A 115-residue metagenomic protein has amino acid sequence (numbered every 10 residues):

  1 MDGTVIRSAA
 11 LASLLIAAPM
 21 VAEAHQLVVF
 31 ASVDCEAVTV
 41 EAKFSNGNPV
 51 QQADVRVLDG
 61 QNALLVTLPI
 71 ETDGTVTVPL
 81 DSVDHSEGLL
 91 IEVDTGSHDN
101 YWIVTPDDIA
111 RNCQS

Functional and structural regions predicted by a protein language model:
M1-A10: Bacterial N-terminal signal peptides that target proteins for export
A10-A12, A22: Cleavable N-terminal signal peptides
A17-P19: N-terminal signal peptide c-region/cleavage motif recognized by signal peptidases
V21-T39, K43, Q61-N62, L68 (+1 more regions): Beta-strand-rich domain onsets/edges
N46-Q51, D84: A short beta-turn/strand-edge loop motif at beta-sheet boundaries
A53-V57: Hydrophobic beta-strand segments
I70-L80: Glycine-centered loop-to-beta-strand initiation motif
H85-H98: Short, aromatic- and glycine-rich surface loops/edge beta-strands on solvent-exposed regions
